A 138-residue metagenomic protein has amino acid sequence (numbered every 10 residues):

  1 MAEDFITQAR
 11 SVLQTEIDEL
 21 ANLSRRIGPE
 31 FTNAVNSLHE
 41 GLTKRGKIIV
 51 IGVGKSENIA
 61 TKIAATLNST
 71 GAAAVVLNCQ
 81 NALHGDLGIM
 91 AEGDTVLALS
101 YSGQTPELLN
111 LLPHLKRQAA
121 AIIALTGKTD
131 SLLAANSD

Functional and structural regions predicted by a protein language model:
M1-G46: An N-terminal, well-structured beta->alpha segment
H39, K47-D138: Glycine-rich phosphate-binding loops that contact phosphosugars or nucleotide phosphates
